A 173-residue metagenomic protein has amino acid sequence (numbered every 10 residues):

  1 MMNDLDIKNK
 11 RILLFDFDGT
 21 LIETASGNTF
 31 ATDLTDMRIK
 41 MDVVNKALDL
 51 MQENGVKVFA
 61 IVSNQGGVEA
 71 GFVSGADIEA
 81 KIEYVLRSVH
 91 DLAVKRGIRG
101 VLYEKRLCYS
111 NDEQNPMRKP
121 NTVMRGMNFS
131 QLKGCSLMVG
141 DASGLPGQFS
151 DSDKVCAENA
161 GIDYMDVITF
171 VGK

Functional and structural regions predicted by a protein language model:
M1-A60: Active-site neighborhood of HAD-like aspartate-dependent phosphohydrolases
N28-L34, E69-A80, Q114-M117, G144-D151: Short, flexible/disordered intra-domain loops and linkers
V44-I82, G100-E113, V139-A142: Substrate-recognition element of Asp-dependent hydrolases with the DxDx(T/V) motif
V44-L50, L86, R125, D153-K154: Short amphipathic alpha-helical segments and helix-helix/interface helices
V68-A93, R118-N128: Short, electropositive alpha-helical surface patch
S110-M117, F170-K173: A short acidic, often aromatic-flanked loop/helix-cap motif at beta-alpha or helix-coil junctions that lines enzyme
M117-D151: Conserved Lys-Pro-Asp/Glu-containing loop-to-beta segment of HAD-superfamily phosphomonoesterases, centered on
L137-K173: Acidic, Mg2+-coordinating phosphoryl-transfer loop and its flanking beta/alpha structural elements, shared across
